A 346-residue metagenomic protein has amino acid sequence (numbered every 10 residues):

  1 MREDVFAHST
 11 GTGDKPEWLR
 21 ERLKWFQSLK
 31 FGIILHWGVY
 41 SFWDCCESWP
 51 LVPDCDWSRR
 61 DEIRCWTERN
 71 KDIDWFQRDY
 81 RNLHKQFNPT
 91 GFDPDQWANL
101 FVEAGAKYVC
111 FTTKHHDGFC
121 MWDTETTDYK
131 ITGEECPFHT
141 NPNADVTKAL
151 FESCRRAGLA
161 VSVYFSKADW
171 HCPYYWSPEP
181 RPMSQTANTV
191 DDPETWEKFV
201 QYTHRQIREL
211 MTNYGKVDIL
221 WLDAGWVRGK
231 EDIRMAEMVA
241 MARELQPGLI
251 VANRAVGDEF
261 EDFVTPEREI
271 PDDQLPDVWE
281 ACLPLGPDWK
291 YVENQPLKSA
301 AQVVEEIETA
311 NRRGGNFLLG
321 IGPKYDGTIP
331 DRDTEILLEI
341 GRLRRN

Functional and structural regions predicted by a protein language model:
M1-N346: Mature catalytic domains of secreted/periplasmic carbohydrate-active enzymes
